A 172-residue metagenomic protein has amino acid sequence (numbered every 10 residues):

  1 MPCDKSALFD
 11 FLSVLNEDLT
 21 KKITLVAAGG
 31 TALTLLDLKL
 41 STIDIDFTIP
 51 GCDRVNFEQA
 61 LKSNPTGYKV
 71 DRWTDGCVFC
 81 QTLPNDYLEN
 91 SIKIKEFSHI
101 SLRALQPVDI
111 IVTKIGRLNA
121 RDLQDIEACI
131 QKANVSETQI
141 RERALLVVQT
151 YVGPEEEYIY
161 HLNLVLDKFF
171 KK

Functional and structural regions predicted by a protein language model:
M1-K172: Compositionally biased terminal segments of proteins
